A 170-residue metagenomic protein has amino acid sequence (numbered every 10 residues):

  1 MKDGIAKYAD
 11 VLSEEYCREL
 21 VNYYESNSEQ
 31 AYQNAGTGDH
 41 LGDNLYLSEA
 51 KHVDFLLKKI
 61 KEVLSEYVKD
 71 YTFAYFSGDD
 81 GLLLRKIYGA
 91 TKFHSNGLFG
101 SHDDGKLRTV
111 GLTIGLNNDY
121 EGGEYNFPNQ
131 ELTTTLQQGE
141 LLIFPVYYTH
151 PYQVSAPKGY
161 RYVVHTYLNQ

Functional and structural regions predicted by a protein language model:
M1-L83, A90: Non-heme Fe(II)/2-oxoglutarate
V11, L116-Y120, Y147: Short loop segments at secondary-structure junctions
Y24, F99, L116, Y148 (+1 more regions): Short beta-strand segments enriched in hydrophobic/aromatic residues within well-folded beta-rich domains
L84-K86, D103-E121: Short, conserved beta-strand element in jelly-roll/cupin
T91-D104: Cyclophilin-type peptidyl-prolyl cis-trans isomerase
E121-Q170: Catalytic core of Fe(II)/2-oxoglutarate
